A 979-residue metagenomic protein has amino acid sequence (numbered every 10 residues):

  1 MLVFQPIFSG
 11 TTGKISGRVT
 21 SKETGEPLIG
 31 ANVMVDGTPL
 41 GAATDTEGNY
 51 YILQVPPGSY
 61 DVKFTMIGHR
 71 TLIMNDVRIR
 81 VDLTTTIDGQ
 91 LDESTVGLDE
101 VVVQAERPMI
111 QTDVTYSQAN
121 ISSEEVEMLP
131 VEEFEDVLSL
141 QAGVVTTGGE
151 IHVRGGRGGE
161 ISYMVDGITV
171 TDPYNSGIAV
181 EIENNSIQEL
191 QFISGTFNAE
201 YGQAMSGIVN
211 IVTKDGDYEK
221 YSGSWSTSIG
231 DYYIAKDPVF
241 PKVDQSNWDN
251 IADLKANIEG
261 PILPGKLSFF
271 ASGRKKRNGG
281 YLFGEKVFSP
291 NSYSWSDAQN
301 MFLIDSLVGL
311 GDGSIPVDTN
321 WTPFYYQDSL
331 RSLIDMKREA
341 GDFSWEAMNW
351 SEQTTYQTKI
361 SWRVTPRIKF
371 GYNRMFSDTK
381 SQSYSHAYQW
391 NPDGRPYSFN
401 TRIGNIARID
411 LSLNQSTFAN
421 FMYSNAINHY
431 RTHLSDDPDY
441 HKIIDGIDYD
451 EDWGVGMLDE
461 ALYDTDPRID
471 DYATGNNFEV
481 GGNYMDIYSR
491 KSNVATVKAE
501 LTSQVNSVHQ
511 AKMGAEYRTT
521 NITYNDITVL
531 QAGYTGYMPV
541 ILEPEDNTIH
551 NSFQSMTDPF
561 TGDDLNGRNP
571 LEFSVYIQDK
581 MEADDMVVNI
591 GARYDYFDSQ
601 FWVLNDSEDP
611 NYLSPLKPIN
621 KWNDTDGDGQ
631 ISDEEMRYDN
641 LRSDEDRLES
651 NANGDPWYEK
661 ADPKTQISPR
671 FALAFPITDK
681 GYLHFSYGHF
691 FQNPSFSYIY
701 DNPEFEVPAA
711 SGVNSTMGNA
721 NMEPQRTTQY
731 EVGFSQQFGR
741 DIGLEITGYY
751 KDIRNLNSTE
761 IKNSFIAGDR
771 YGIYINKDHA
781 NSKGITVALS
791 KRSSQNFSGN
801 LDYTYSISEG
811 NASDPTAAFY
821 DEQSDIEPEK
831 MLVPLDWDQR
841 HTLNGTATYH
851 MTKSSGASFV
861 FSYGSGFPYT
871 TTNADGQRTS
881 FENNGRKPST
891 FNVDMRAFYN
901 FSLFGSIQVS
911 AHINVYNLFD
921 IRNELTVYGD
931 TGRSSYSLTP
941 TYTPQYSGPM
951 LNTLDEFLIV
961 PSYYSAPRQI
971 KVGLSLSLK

Functional and structural regions predicted by a protein language model:
I7-Q104: Periplasm-facing N-terminal accessory domains of Gram-negative outer-membrane beta-barrel systems
R70-D88, E100-A199, Q203-I208, V212-D215 (+3 more regions): Periplasmic N-terminal accessory/gating domains of Gram-negative outer-membrane beta-barrel systems
S226, G748-D752, N757-T759, S764 (+2 more regions): Gram-negative outer-membrane beta-barrel transporters
N247-K380, N400-A419, P669: Transmembrane beta-barrel wall of Gram-negative outer-membrane proteins
F343, G481-Y484, Q504, V508-T678: Signature of Gram-negative outer-membrane beta-barrel scaffolds
G371-Q578: Replace "related TpsB outer-membrane translocases also match" with "some related outer-membrane beta-barrels such as
N420, S424, P676, Y682-G688 (+6 more regions): Membrane-embedded beta-barrel scaffold of Gram-negative outer-membrane proteins
S854, S862-D875, N892, Y899-K979: C-terminal beta-signal and adjacent terminal beta-strands/loops of Gram-negative outer-membrane beta-barrel proteins
